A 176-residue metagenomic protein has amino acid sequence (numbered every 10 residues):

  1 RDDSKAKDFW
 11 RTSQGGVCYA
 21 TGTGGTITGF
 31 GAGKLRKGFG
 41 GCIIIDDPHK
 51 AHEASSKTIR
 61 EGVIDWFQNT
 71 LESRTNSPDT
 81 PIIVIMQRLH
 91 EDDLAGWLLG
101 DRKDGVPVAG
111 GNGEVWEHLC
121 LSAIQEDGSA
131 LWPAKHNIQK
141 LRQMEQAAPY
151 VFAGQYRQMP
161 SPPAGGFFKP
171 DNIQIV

Functional and structural regions predicted by a protein language model:
R1-T26: Conserved nucleotide-state-sensing and coupling region of NTP-binding domains
F9-T12, V108-G113, M144-Q146, V176: Short, conserved catalytic or adaptor-binding loops enriched in Gly and charged residues
Q14, G22-G24, M86-L89, A123-Q125 (+1 more regions): Short, flexible loop/turn elements at secondary-structure junctions
G22, F30-G33, E53-K57: A short secondary-structure junction signal
I27-G41: Short basic/glycine-enriched coil/helix segment immediately N-terminal to the Walker B
T28-G31, E114, L121-A130, K135-H136: Extended acidic/charged loop-beta regions that coordinate divalent cations and stabilize anionic phosphate/carboxylate
K37-E126: Signature of the SF2 helicase/ATPase Hel1-core->accessory helical subdomain module
D127-V176: ATPase catalytic-site recognition across NTP-hydrolyzing enzymes
